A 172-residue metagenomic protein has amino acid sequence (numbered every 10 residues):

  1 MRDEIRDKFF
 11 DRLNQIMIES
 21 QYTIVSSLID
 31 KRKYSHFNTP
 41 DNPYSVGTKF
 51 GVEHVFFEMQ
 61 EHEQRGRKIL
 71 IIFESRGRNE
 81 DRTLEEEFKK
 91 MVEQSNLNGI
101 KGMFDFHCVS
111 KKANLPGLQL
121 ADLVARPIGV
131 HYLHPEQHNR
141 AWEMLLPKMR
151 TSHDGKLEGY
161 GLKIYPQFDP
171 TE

Functional and structural regions predicted by a protein language model:
M1-E172: Phosphate-ester processing/binding pockets and catalytic centers
